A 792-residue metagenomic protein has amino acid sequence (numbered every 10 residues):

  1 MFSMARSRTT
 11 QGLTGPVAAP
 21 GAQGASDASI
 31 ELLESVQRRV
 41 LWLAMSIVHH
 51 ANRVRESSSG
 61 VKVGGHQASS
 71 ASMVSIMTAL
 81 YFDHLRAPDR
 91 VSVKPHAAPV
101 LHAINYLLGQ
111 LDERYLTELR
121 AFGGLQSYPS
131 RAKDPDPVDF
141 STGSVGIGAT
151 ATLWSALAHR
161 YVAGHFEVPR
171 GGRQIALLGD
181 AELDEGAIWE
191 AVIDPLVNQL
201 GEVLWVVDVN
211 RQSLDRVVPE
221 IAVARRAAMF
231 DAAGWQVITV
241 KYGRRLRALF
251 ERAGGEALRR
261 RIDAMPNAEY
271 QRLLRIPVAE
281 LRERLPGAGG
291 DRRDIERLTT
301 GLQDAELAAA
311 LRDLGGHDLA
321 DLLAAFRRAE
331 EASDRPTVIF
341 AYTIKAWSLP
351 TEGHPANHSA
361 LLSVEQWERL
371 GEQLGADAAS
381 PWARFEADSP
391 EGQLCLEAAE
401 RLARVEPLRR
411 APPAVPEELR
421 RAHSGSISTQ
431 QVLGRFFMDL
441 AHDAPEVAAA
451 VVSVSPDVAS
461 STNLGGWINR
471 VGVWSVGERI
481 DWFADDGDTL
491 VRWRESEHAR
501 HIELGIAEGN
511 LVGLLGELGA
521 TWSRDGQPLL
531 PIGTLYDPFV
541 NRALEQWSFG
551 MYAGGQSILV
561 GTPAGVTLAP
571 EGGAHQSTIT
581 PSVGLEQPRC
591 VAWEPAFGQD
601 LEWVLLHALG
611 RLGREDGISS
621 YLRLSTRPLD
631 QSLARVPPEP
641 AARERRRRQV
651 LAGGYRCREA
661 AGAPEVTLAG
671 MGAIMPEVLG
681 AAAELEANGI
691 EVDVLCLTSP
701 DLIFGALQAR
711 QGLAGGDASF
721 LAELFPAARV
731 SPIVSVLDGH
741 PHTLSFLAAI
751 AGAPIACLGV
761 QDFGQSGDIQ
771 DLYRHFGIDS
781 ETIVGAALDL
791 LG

Functional and structural regions predicted by a protein language model:
M1-M45: Generic start-of-chain signal for non-secretory N-termini
A25-L33, R55-G64, R86-D89, D134-T142 (+12 more regions): Glycine- and acidic
A28-V40, A44-E56, S69-N198, P219 (+3 more regions): Cofactor-binding active-site loop characterized by glycine-rich and histidine/acidic residues
S35-W42, D89, S389, Q393-Q556 (+5 more regions): Non-catalytic terminal/interface segments that mediate subunit docking, oligomerization, and allosteric communication
V61-V63, S75-P88, D136-F140, S155-Y161 (+9 more regions): Short alpha-helical segments and helix-capping/turn motifs at coil-helix boundaries
P95-V100, L178-E185, D208-S213, G243-R245 (+11 more regions): Acidic, glycine-rich active-site loops and adjacent beta-strand->loop/helix elements that engage anionic groups
A121-V138, I147, A151, Y161-G171 (+5 more regions): Thiamine diphosphate
Q174-G179, L183, A187-A191, W205 (+9 more regions): Extended, hydrophobic alpha-helical segments in both membrane/secreted and soluble proteins
